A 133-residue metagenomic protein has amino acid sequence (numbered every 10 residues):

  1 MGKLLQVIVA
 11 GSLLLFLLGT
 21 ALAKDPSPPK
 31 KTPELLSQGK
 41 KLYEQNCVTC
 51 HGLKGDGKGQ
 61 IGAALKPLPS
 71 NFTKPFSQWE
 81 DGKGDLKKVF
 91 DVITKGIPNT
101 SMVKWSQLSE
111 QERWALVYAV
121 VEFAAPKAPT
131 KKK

Functional and structural regions predicted by a protein language model:
M1-Q6: Positively charged n-region of N-terminal signal peptides that target proteins for export
V9-L17: Bacterial N-terminal signal peptides
L17, E112-R113, A124-K127: A short hydrophobic/aromatic micro-motif that marks alpha-helical segments and, especially, helix-coil
A21-L42, K131-K133: Electrostatic cytochrome c docking/interface patches
P33-S37, K41-E44, W79-G84, E110: Short, solvent-exposed loop/helix junctions and linker helices that flank or host conserved functional motifs
E34, K40, E44-P67, N99-S101 (+1 more regions): Periplasmic/extracellular electron-transfer cofactor-ligation site, primarily the c-type cytochrome heme-c attachment
K66-E122: Extracytoplasmic electron-transfer domains, predominantly the class I c-type cytochrome c fold
